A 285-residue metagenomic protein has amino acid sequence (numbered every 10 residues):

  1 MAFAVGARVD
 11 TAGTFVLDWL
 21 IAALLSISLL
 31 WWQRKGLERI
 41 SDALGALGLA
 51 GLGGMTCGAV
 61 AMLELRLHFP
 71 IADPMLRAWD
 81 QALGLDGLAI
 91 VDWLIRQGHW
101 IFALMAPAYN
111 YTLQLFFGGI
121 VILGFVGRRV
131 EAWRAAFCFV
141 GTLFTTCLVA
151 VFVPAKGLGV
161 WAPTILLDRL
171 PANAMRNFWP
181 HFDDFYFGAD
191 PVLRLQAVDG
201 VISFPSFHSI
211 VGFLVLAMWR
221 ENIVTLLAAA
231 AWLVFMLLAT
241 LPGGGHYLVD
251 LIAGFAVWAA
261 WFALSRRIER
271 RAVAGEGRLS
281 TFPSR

Functional and structural regions predicted by a protein language model:
M1-A4, G53-T56, L143-V151, L233-P242: Aromatic-anchored segments of alpha-helical transmembrane domains
M1-W19, I40-G118: N-terminal transmembrane-helix/juxtamembrane module of multi-pass inner/ER membrane proteins
R8-A12, W32-L44, G124-R134, R220-I223: Membrane-interface helix-boundary motifs at transmembrane edges
D42-A50, F117-D168: Interfacial segments of alpha-helical transmembrane regions
I101-F116, D199-M218, I252: Membrane-interface loop-to-helix entry segments
G118-F125, S209-L226, A256-I268: Membrane-interfacial alpha-helical segments at the cytosolic side of multi-pass membrane proteins
F152-E221: Membrane-interfacial catalytic/cofactor-binding modules of polytopic membrane enzymes
G157-V160, S203, V234-W261: Interfacial helix-loop-helix junctions of multi-pass membrane proteins
